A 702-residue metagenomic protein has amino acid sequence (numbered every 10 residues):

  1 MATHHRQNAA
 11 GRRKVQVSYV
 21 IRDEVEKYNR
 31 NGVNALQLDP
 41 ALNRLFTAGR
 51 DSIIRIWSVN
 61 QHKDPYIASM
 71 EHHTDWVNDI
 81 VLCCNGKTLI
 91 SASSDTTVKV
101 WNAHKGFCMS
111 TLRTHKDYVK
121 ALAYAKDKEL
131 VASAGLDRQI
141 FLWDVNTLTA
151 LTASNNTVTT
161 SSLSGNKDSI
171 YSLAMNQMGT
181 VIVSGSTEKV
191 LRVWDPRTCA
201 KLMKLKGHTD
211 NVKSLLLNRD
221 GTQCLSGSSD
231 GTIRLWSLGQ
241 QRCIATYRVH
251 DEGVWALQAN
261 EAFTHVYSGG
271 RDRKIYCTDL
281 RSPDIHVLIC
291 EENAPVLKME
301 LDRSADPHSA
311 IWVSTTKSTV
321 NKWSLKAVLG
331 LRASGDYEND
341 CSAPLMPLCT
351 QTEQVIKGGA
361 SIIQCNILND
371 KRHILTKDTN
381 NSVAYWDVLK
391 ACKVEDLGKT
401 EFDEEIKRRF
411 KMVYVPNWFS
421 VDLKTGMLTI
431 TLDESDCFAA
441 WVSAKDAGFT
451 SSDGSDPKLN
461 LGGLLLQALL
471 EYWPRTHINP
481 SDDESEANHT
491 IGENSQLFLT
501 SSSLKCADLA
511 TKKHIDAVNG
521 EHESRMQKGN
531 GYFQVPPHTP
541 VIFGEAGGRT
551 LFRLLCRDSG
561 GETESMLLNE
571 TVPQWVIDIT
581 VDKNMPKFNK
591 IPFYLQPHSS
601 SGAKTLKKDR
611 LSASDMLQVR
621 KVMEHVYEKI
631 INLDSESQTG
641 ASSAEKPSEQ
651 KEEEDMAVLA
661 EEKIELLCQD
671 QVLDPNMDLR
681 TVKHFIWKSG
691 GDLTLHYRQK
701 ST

Functional and structural regions predicted by a protein language model:
M1-Q37, A41-N60, S324-E353, S503 (+8 more regions): Intrinsically disordered, low-complexity acidic/Ser/Thr/Pro-rich linker and tail segments in large eukaryotic scaffolds
I21-Y28, Y66-H72, C108-T114, A134 (+7 more regions): Short C-terminal beta-strands that terminate individual repeats in beta-propeller domains, predominantly WD40 blades
L36-L42, I80-G86, A123-K128, A174-G179 (+4 more regions): Loop/turn segments within WD40 beta-propeller blades
A48-D51, A92-D95, S133-D137, V145 (+5 more regions): Conserved strand-to-loop turn within each blade of WD40 beta-propeller repeats
I54-V59, V98-W101, L122, I140-V145 (+9 more regions): WD40-repeat beta-propellers
A510, V518-T702: Extended, C-terminal alpha-helical/coiled-coil scaffolding tails that mediate protein-protein interactions and assembly
